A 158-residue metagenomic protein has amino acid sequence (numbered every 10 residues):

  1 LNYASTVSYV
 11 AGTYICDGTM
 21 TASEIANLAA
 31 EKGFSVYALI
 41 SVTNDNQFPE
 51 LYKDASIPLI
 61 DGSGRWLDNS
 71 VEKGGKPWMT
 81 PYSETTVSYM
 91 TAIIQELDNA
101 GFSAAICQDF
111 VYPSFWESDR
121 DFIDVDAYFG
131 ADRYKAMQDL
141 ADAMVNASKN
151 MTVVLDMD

Functional and structural regions predicted by a protein language model:
L1, E72, W78-D119: Active-site groove signature of glycoside hydrolases
L1-T19: Aromatic-lined carbohydrate-binding/catalytic grooves of carbohydrate-active enzymes
C16-M20, T80-S88, A131-K135: Soluble non-cytosolic domains of exported or imported proteins
T21-I25, I93, A136-M144: A general structural detector for well-ordered alpha-helical segments in enzyme core domains, enriched
A22-T43, I93-I94: Substrate-binding cleft of carbohydrate-active enzyme catalytic domains
S35-N44, I106-F110, G130-D158: Aromatic-lined carbohydrate-recognition surfaces of secreted/lumenal glycan-active proteins
T43-Q95: Active-site-adjacent "subsite" loops/lids of carbohydrate-active enzymes
N46, Y52, S103-Y134: Active-site-proximal loop/short-helix segments that contain or immediately flank catalytic acid/base residue(s)
